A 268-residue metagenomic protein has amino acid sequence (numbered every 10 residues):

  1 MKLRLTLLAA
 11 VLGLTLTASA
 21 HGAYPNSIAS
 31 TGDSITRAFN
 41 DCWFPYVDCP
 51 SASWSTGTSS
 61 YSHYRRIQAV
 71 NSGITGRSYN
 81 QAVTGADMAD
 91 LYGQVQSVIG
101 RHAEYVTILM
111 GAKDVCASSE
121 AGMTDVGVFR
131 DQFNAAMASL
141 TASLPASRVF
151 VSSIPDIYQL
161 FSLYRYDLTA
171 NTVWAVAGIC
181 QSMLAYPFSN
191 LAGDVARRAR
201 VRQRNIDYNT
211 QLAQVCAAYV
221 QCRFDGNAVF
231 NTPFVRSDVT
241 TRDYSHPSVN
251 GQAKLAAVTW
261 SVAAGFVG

Functional and structural regions predicted by a protein language model:
M1-L5: Positively charged n-region of N-terminal signal peptides that target proteins for export
T6-T15: Bacterial N-terminal signal peptides
H21-S78, V106, A253: Serine-esterase "nucleophile elbow" of acetyl-processing enzymes
R37, D87, Y158: Flexible, glycine-rich phosphate/dinucleotide-binding loops and adjacent beta-alpha linkers at cofactor/substrate
S60-R65, D90-V98: Alpha-helical scaffolding within the catalytic cores of extracellular/periplasmic polymer-degrading hydrolases
R77-D90: Functional beta-strand-loop-alpha-helix junction segments that form "active/interaction loops" within catalytic
Y92-G265: Alpha-helical cap/lid subdomain in secreted, periplasmic, or secretory-pathway luminal O-acyl-processing enzymes
